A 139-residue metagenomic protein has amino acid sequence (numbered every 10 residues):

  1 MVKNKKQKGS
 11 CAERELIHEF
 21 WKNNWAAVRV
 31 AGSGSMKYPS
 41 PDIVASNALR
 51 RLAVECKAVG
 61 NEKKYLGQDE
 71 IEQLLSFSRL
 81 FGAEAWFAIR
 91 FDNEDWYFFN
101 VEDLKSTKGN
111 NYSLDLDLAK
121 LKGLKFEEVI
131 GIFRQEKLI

Functional and structural regions predicted by a protein language model:
M1-G34, L80: Acidic-basic catalytic patches of nuclease active cores, encompassing PD-(D/E)XK and other metal-cofactor nuclease
K3-Q7, E84, A88-I139: Domain-level recognition of nuclease-like catalytic cores that cleave nucleotide substrates
L16, P39, E70-Q73: Amphipathic alpha-helical interface surfaces
F20, I43-G60: Conserved catalytic cores of phosphodiester-cleaving nucleases, focusing on short active-site segments
A26-A48: Active-site metal-binding core of divalent-cation-utilizing nuclease and nuclease-like domains
G34, G60, K105: Residue-level detector of flexible, active-site-proximal loop/helix-junction positions within diverse enzyme catalytic
V59-R90: Short, charged, amphipathic alpha-helix that recurs within catalytic cores of restriction-modification and other
